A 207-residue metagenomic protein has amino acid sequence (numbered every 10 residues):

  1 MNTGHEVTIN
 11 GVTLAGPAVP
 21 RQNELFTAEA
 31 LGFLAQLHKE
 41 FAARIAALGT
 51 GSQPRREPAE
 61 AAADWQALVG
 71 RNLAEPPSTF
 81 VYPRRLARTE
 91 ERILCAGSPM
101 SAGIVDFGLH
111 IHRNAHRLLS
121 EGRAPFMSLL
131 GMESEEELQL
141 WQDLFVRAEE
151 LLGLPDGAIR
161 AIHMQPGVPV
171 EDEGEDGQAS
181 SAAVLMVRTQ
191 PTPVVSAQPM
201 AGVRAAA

Functional and structural regions predicted by a protein language model:
N2-A207: Non-catalytic helical/linker scaffolds that mediate oligomerization, partner binding, and domain coupling around large
